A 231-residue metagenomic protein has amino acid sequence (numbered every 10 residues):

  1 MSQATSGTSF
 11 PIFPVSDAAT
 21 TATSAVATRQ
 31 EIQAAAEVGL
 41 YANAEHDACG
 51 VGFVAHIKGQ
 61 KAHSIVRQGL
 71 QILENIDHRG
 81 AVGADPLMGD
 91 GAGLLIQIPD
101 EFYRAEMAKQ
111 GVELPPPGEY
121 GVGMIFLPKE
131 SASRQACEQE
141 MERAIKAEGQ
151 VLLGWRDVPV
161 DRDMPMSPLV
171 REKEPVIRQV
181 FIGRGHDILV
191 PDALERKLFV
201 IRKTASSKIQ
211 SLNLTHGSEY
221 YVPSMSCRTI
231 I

Functional and structural regions predicted by a protein language model:
S2-I231: N-terminal segments that mediate ammonia production and transfer in glutamine-dependent amidotransferase systems
